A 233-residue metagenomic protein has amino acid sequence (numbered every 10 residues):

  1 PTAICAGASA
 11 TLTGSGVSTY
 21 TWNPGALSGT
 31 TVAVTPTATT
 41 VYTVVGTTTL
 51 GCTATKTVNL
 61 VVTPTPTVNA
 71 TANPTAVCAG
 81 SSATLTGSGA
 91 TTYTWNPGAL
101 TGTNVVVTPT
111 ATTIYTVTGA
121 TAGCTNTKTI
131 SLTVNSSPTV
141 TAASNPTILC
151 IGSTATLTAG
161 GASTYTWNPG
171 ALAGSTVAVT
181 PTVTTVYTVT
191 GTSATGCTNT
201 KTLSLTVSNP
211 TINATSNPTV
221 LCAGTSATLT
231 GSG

Functional and structural regions predicted by a protein language model:
P1-A3, T65-A72, S137-S144, N209-N217: Proline-enriched interdomain boundary motifs that mark the N-terminal boundary and often initiate the first structured
A3-G16, A76-G89, I148-G161, T225-G233: A short beta-strand segment in extracellular, disulfide-stabilized domains
C5, T49-T55, C78, T121-T127 (+3 more regions): Short, exposed coil/turn segments at beta-strand boundaries within extracellular/luminal domains
L12-G14, W22, V44, A70 (+11 more regions): Residue-level signature of extracellular beta-strand-rich folds
V17, N69, A76, V106 (+3 more regions): Intrinsically disordered, low-complexity tandem-repeat regions
V17-P36, A90-P109, A162-P181: Surface-exposed, flexible coil segments in extracellular/virion-facing regions
T30-V45, T49, T103-T116, S175-T190 (+2 more regions): Solvent-exposed segments in extracellular or luminal domains encompassing
A54-V62, N126-V134, N199-V207: C-terminal edge beta-strand
